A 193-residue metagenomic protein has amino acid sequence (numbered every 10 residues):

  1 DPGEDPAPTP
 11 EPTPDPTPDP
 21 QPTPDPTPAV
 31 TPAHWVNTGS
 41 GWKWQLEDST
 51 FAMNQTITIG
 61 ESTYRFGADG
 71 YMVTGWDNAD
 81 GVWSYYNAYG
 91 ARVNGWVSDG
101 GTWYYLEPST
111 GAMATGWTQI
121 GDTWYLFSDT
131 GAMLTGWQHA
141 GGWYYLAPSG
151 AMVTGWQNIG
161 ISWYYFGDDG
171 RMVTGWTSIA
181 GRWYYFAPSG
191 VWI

Functional and structural regions predicted by a protein language model:
D1-I193: Extracellular adhesion/carbohydrate-binding repeat motifs centered on closely spaced tryptophans
